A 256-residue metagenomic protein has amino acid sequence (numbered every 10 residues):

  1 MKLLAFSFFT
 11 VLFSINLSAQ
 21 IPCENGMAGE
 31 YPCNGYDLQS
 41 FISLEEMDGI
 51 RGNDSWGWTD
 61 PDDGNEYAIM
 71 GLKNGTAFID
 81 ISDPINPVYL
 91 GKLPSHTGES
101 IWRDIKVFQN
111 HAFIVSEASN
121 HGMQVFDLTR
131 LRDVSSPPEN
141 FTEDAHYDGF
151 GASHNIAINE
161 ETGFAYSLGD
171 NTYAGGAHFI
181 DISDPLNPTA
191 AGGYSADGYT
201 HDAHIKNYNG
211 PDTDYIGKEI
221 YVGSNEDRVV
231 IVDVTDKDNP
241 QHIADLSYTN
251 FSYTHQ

Functional and structural regions predicted by a protein language model:
M1-P22: Bacterial Sec-dependent N-terminal signal peptides
A19-Q256: Feature marking well-ordered beta-strand scaffolds used for ligand recognition
